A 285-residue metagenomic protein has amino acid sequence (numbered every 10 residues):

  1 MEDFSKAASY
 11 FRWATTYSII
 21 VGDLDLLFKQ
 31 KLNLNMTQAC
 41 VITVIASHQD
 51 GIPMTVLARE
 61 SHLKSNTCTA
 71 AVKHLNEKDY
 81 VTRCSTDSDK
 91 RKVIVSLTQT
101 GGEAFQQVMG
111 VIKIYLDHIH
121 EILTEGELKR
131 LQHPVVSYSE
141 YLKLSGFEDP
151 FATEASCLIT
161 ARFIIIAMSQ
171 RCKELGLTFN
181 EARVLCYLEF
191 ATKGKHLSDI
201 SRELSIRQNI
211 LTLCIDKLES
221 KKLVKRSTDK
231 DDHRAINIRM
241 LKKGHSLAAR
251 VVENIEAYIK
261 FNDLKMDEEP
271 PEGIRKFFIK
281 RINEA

Functional and structural regions predicted by a protein language model:
M1-E2, F261, E272-A285: Long, low-complexity, charge-rich intrinsically disordered regions
M1-L32, G126-L175, K221-K222: N-terminal leader segment of winged-helix/HTH proteins
S9, T37-Q38, T100, T153 (+3 more regions): N-terminal positioning helix adjacent to the helix-turn-helix/winged-helix DNA-binding module
L24-T67, A167-R207: N-terminal helix-turn-helix DNA-binding core of bacterial DNA-binding proteins
M54, V72-K73, L197, I215-D216: Short, hydrophobic-biased segments on the C-terminal half of alpha helices that form "recognition helices"
H74-K129, D216-E272: Charged, amphipathic alpha-helical coiled-coil/dimerization segments
